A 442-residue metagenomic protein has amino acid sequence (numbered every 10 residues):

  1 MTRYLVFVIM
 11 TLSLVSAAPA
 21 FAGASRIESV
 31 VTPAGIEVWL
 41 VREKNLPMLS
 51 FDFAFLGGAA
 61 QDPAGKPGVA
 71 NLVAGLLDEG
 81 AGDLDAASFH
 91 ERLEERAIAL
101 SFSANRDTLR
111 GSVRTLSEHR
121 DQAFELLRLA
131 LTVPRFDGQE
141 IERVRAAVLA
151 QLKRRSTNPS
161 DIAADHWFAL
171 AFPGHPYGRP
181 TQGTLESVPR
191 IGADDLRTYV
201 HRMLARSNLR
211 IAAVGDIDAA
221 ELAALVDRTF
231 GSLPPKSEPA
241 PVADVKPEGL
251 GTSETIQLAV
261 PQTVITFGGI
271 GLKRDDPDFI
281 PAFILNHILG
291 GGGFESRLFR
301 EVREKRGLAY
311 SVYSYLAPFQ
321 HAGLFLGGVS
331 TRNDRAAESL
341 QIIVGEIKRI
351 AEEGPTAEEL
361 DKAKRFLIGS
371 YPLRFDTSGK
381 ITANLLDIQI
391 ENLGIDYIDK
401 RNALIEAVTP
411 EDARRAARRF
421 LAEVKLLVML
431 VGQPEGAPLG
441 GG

Functional and structural regions predicted by a protein language model:
M1-T2: N-terminal secretory signal peptides that target proteins for export/translocation
V6-S16: Bacterial N-terminal signal peptides
A17-A24: Boundary at the C-terminal end of the N-terminal hydrophobic targeting segment
I27, S50-S117, T157, P180 (+1 more regions): M16/MPP (pitrilysin/insulinase) zinc-metallopeptidase core fold and M16-derived inactive scaffolds
S29-L56: N-terminal targeting signals for Sec/Tat export/insertion, comprising classic cleavable signal peptides
V31, W39, S88-E238, T255 (+3 more regions): Charge-rich, well-structured scaffold segments of protease-associated domains
E43, D52-A54, E238-E295: His/Glu-based metal-binding/catalytic segments typifying zinc-dependent metallopeptidases
L46-M48, P67, R106-T108, L204-R206 (+4 more regions): Short, solvent-exposed loop/turn segments at the edges of secondary structure
